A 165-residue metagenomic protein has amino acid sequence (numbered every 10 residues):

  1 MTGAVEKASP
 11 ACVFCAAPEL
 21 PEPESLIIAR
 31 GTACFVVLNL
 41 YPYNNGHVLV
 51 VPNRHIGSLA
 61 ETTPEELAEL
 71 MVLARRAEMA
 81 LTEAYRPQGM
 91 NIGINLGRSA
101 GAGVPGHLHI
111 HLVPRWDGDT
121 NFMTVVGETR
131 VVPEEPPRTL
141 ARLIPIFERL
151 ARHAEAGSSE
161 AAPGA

Functional and structural regions predicted by a protein language model:
M1-A165: HIT superfamily nucleotide-processing domains
